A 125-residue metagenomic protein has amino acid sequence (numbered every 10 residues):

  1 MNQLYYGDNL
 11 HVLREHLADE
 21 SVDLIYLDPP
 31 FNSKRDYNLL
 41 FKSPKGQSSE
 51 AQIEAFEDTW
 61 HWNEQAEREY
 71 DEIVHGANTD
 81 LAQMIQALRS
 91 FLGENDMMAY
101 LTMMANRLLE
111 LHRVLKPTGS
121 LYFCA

Functional and structural regions predicted by a protein language model:
M1-A125: S-adenosyl-L-methionine-dependent nucleic acid methyltransferase catalytic domains
